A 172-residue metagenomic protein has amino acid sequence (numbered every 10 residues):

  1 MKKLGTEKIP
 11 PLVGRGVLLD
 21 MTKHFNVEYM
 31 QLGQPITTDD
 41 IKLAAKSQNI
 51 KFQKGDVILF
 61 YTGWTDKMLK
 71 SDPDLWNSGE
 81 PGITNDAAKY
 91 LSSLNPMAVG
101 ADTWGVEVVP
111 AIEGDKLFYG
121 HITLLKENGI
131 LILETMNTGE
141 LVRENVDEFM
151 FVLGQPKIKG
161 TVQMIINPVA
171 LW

Functional and structural regions predicted by a protein language model:
M1-W172: Active-/binding-site microenvironments in catalytic and ligand-binding cores
